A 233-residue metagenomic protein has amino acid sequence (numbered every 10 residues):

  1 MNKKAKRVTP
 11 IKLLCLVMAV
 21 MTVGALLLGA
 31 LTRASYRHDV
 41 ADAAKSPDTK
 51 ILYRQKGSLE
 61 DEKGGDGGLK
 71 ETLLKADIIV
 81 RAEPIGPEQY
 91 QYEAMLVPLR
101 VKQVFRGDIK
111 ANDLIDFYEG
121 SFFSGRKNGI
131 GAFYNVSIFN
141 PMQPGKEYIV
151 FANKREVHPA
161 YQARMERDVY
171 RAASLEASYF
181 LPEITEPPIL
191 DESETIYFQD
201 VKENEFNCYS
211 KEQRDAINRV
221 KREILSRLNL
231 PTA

Functional and structural regions predicted by a protein language model:
N2-I51, N128-A233: Netrin-like (NTR/C345C) domain of secreted extracellular proteins
Q55-K75: Short boundary/loop segments of OB/S1/cold-shock single-stranded nucleic-acid-binding domains
G65-G68, P84, N135: Short structured motifs
E71-T72, E88-Q89, G107, F139-P144: A general structural signal for short secondary-structure junctions and capping/turn motifs
K75-F105: Structural detector for short beta-strands of small beta-barrel domains
P84, I115-F117, V150: Hydrophobic beta-strand residues in large extracellular and virion-surface proteins
E93-N128: OB-fold (S1/OB) nucleic-acid-binding surfaces
